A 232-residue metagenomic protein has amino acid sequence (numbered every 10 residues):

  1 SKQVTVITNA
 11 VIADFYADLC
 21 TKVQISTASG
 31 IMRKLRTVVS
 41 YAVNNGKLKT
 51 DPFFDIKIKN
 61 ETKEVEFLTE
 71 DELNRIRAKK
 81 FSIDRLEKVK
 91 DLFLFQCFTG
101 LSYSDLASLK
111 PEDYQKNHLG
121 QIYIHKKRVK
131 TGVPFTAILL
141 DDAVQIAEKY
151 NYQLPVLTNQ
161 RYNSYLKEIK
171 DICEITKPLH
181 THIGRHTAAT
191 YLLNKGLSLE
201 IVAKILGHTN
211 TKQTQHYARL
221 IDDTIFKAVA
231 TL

Functional and structural regions predicted by a protein language model:
S1-S40, N45, D84-R85, V156-Q160 (+1 more regions): N-terminal core-binding DNA-recognition domain of tyrosine site-specific recombinases/integrases
N9, L73, K88-K90, N159 (+3 more regions): Short, leucine-enriched amphipathic alpha-helices that occur as contiguous helical runs
K22-I25, S29-I31, N44, L48-Y103: Basic, Lys/Arg- and aromatic-enriched nucleic-acid-binding interface segment
T62, R128-E168, H180: C-terminal catalytic core of Y-nucleophile DNA break-rejoin enzymes
K63, E70-E72, S108-I146: Conserved tyrosine-mediated DNA breakage-rejoining catalytic core shared by Y-recombinases
F67, R128-G132, L206-T231: Catalytic-site neighborhood detector that most strongly recognizes the C-terminal catalytic loop/helix of tyrosine
I83, N151-V156, S164-K204: Short, basic (Lys/Arg/His-rich) helix/loop patches that form interaction surfaces in the mid-to-C-terminal regions
L94, F98, S104-D105, R185-T209 (+2 more regions): C-terminal catalytic core of tyrosine-transesterase DNA break-rejoin enzymes
